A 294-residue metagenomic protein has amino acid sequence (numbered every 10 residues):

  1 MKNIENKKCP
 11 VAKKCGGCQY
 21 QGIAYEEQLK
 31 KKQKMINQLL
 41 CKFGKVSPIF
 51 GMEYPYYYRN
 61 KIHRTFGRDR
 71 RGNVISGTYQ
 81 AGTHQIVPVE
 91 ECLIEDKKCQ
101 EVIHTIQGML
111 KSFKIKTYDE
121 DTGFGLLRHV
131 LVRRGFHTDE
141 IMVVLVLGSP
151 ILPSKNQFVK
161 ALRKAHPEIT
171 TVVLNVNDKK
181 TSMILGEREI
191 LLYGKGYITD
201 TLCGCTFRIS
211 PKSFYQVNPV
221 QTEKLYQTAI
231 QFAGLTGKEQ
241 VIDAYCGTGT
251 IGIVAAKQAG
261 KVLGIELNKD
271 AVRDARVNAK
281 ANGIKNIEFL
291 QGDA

Functional and structural regions predicted by a protein language model:
M1-I190, Q231-K238: SAM-dependent transferase fold signal centered on methyltransferase-like domains, encompassing both Class I
K2, S154-N156, K160-A294: Rossmann-like S-adenosyl-L-methionine
